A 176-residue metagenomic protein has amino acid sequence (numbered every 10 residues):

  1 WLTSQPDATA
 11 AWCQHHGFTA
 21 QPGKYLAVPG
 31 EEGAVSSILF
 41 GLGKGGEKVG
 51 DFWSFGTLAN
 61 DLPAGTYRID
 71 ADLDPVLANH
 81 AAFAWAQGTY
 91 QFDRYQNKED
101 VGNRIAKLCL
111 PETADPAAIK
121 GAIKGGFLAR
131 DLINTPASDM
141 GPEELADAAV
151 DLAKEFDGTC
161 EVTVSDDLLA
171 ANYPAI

Functional and structural regions predicted by a protein language model:
W1-I176: N-terminal hydrophobic/helix-forming segments and targeting peptides
